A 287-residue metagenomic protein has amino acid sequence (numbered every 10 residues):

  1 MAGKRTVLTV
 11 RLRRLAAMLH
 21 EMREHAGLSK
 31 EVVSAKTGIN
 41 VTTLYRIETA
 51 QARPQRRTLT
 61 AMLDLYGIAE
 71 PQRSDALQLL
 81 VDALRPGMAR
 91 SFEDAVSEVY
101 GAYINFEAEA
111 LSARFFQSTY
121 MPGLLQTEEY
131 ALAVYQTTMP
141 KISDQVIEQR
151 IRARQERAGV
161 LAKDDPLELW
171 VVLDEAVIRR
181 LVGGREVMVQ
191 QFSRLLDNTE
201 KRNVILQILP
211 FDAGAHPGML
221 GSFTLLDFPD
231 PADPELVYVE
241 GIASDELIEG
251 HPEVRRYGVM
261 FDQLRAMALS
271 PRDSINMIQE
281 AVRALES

Functional and structural regions predicted by a protein language model:
A2-E21, H25, K30-A35, T49-R179 (+3 more regions): Interdomain hinge/linker segments and adjacent boundary elements that couple functional modules
D165, V172, V182-S287: C-terminal regulatory/effector modules of DNA-binding transcriptional regulators
